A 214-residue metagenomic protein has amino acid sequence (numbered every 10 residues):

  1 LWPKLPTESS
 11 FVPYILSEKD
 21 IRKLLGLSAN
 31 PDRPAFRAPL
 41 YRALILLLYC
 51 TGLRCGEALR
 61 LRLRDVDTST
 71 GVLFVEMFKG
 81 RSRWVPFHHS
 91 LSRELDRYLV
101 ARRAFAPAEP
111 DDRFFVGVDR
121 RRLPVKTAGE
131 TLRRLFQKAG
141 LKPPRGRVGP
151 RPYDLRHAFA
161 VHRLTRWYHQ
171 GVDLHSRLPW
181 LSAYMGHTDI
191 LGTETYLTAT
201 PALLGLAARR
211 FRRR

Functional and structural regions predicted by a protein language model:
L1-R214: Conserved catalytic core of the tyrosine transesterase superfamily
